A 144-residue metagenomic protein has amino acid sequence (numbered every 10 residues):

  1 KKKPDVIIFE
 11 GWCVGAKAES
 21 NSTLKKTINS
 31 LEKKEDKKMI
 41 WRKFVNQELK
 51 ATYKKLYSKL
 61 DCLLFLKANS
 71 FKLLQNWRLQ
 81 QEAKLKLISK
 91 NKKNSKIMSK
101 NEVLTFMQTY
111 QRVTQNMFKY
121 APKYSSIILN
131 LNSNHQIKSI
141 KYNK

Functional and structural regions predicted by a protein language model:
K1-K17: Phosphate-binding/switch loop-helix module in NTP-utilizing enzymes
C13-K144: Conserved NTP phosphate-binding and transfer environment spanning the P-loop NTPase/kinase superfamily
